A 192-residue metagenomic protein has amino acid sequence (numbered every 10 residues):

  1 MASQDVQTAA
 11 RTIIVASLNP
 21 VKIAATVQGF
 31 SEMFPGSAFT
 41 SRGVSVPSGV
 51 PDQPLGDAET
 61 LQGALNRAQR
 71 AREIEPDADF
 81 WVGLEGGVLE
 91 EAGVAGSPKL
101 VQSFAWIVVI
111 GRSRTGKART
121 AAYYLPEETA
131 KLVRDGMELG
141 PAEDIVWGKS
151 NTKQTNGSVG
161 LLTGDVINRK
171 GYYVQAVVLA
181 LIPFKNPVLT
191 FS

Functional and structural regions predicted by a protein language model:
A2-A78: N-terminal polybasic phosphate/anion-binding patch
D52-S192: Anionic-ligand binding patches
